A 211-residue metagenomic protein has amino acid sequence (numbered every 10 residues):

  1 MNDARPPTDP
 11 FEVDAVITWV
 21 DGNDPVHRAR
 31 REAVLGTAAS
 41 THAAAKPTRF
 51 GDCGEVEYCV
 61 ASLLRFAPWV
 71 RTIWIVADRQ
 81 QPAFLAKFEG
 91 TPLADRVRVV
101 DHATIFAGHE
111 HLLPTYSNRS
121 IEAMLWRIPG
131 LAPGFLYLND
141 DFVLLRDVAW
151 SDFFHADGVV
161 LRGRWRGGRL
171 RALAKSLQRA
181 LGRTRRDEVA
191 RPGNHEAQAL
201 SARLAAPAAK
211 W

Functional and structural regions predicted by a protein language model:
D14-N23, R28-A29, H102: Short loop/turn segments at strand-loop or loop-helix junctions that form parts of catalytic or ligand-binding pockets
G22-F50: A solvent-exposed, charged loop/short amphipathic helix patch at secondary-structure junctions
N23-H27, Q81-A86, A107-G108, V143-D147 (+2 more regions): Short catalytic/ligand-binding loop motif for oxyanion handling, primarily in non-cytosolic enzymes, centered on
P47, G51, Q81-L131: Active-site-proximal specificity loops/subdomain of glycosyltransferases
S62-V70: Short, acidic, metal-binding catalytic loop of nucleotide-sugar glycosyltransferases
R71-Q80: Short beta-strand/loop segment that forms part of the nucleotide-sugar
Q81, M124-R166: GT-A fold catalytic core of metal-dependent nucleotide-sugar glycosyltransferases, centered on the diacidic
V160-W211: Long, charge-rich alpha-helical interaction segments
